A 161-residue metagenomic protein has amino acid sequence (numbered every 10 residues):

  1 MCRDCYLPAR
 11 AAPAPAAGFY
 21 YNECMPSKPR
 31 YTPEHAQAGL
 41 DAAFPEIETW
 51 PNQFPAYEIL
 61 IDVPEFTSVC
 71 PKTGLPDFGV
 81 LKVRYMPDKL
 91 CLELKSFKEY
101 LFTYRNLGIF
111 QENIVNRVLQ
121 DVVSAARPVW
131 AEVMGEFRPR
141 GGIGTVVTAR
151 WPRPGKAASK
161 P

Functional and structural regions predicted by a protein language model:
C2-C5, C24: Cysteine-centered motifs
D4-A12: Short linear segments in intrinsically disordered or otherwise low-structure-confidence regions
Y21, M25-P161: N-terminal intrinsically disordered, cationic/polar leader segments that include organellar targeting peptides
